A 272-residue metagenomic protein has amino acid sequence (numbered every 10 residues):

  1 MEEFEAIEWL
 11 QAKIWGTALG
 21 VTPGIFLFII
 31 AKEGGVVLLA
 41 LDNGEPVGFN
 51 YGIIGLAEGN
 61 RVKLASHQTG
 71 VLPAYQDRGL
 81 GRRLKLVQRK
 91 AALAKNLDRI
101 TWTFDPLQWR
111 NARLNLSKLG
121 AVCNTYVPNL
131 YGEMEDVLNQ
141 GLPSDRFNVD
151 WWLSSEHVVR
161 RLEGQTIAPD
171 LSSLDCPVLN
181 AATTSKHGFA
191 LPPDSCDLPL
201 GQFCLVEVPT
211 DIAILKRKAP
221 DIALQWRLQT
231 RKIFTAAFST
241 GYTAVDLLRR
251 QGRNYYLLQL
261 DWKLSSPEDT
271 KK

Functional and structural regions predicted by a protein language model:
M1-P73, D105, V127, D246-R250 (+1 more regions): A conserved beta-strand-loop-helix scaffold within acyl/acetyltransferase catalytic domains
E5, W9, K90, L228 (+1 more regions): Replace "anionic and nucleotidyl ligands
L10, F26, L84-Q88, W102-T103 (+2 more regions): Short, hydrophobic/aromatic alpha-helical segments in well-folded domains
K63, R99, R146-N148: Broad gene-expression machinery/nucleic-acid interaction feature
V71, D77-A92, N111, W226-Q229: Conserved acetyl-CoA-binding loop-helix of GNAT-fold acetyltransferases
A92-L107: Conserved GNAT acetyl-CoA-binding A-motif
K95, L114, C123-K272: Intrinsically disordered, low-complexity, positively biased terminal segments
F104-Q108, N115, A121-C123: Active-site-proximal binding-pocket segments
